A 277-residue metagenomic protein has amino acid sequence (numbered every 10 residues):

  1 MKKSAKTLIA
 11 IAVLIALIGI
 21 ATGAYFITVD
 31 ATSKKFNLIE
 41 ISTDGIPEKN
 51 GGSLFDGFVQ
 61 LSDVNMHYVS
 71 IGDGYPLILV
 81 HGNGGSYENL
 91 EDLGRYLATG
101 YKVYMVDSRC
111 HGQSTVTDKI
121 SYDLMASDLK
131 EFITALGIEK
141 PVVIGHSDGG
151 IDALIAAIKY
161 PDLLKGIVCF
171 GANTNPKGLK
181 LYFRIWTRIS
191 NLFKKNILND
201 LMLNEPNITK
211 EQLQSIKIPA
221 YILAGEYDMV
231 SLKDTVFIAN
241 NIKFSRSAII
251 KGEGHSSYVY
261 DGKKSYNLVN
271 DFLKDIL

Functional and structural regions predicted by a protein language model:
L17-G57: An N-terminal hydrophobic leader/cap segment in hydrolases
V64, V69-G112: Conserved HGGG/HGGXW glycine-rich cap/lid loop of the alpha/beta-hydrolase fold
R95, E226-I250: Conserved loop-alpha-helix segment in the C-terminal half of the alpha/beta-hydrolase fold that carries the catalytic
S108-V142: Active-site loop/oxyanion-hole signature of alpha/beta-hydrolase fold enzymes
L154-I158, I167-F193: Flexible "cap/lid" loop of the alpha/beta hydrolase fold
I197-Q212: Active-site nucleophile elbow and catalytic-triad environment of alpha/beta-hydrolase enzymes
I216, I222-A224: Short beta-strand/loop motif that positions the catalytic acidic residue of the alpha/beta-hydrolase fold
E253-G262: Catalytic histidine-centered segment of alpha/beta-hydrolase-like enzymes
